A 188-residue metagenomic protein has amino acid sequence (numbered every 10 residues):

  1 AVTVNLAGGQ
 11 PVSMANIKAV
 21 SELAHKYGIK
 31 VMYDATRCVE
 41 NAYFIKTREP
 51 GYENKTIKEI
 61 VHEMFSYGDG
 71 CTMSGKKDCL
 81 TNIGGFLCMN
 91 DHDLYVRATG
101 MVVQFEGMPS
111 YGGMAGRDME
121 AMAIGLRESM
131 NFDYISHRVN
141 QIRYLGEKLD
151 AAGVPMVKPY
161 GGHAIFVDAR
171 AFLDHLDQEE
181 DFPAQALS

Functional and structural regions predicted by a protein language model:
A1-M156, V167, D181-Q185: Conserved PLP-enzyme active-site core in the AAT-like
Y160: Cationic-aromatic interfacial patches
H163-E180: Conserved PLP-binding active-site segment of the aspartate aminotransferase-like
S188: Conserved PLP cofactor-binding pocket of PLP-dependent enzymes
